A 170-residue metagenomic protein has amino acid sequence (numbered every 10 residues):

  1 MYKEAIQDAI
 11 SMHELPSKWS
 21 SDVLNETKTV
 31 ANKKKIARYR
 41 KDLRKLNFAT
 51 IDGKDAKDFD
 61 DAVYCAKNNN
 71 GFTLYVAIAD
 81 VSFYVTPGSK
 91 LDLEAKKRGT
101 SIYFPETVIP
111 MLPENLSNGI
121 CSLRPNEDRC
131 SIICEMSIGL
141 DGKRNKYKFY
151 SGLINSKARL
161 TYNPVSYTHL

Functional and structural regions predicted by a protein language model:
M1-Y75, S82-E127: Charge-lined substrate channels and their catalytic hotspots, especially those that engage the 3′ end of RNA
Y75-A77, E135: Residues within well-ordered beta-strands of beta-sheet-rich folds
V108-P164: Covalent nucleotidyltransferase
T168-H169: Conserved small/polar residues in nucleotide/adenosyl-binding loops
